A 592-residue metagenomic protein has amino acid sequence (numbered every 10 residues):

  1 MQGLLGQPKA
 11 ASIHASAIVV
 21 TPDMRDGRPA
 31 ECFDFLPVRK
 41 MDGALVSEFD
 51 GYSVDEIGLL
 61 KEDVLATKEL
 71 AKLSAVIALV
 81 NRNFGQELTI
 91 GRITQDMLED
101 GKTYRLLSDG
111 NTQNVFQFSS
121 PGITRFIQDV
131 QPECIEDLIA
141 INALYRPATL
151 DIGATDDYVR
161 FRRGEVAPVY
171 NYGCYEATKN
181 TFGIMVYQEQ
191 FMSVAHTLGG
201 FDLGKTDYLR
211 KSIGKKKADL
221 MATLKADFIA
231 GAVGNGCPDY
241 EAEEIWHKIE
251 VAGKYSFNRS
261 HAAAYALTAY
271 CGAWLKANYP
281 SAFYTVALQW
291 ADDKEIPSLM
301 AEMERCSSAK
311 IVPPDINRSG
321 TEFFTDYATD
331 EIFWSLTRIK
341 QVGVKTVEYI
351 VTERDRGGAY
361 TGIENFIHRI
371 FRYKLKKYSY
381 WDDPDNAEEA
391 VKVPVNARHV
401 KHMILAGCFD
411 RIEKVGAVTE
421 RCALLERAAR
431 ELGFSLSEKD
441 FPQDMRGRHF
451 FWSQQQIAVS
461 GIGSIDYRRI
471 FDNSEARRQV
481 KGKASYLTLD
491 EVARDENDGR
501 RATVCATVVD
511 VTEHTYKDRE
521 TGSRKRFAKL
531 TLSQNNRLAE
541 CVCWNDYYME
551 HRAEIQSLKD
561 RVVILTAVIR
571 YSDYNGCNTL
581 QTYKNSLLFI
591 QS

Functional and structural regions predicted by a protein language model:
M1-S592: Noncatalytic, beta-rich nucleic-acid-contacting surfaces in large DNA/RNA-processing enzymes
